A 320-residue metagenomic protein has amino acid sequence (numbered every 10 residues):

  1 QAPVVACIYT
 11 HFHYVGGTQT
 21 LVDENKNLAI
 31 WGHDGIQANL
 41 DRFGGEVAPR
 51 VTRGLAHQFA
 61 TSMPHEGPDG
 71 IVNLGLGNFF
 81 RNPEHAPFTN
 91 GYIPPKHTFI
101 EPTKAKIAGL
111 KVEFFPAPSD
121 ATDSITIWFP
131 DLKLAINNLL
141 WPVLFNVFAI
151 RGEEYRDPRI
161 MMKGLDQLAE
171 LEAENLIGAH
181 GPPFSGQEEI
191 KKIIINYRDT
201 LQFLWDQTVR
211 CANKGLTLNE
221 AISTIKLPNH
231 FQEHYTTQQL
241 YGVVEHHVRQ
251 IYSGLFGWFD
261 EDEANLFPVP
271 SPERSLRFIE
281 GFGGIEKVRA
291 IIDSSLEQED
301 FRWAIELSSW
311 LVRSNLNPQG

Functional and structural regions predicted by a protein language model:
Q1, I93, P102-K106, K111-K214: Metallo-beta-lactamase
Q1-I30: Active-site metal-binding motif and surrounding structural segment of the metallo-beta-lactamase
C7-H11, H33-D34, N138-L140, A179-G181: Active-site-proximal beta-strand/loop segments in catalytic clefts of secreted hydrolases
I8, W31, H97, A135 (+1 more regions): Hydrophobic/aromatic beta-strand patches that form the interior of the parallel beta-sheet core in alpha/beta enzyme
G17-T20, D41-E46, T52, N146-A149 (+1 more regions): Short acidic, glycine/serine/threonine-rich loops at helix termini
I36-L40: Short gly/pro/ser/thr-enriched loop/turn and capping motifs at secondary-structure boundaries
D41-P116, I160-E172: Metallo-beta-lactamase
A48-R53, T61-H85, E170-N175, P183-G320: Accessory terminal helices/loops
